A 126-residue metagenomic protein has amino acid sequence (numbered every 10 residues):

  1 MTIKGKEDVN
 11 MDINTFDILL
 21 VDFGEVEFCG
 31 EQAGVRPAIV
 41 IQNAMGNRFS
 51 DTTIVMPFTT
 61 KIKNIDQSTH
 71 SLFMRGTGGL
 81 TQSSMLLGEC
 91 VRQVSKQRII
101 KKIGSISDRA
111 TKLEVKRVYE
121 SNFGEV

Functional and structural regions predicted by a protein language model:
T2-I3, E7, M11, G76-V126: C-terminal terminal-subdomain/extension
G24-F28: Short, charged beta-turn/beta-strand-edge "cap" motif at the junction between a beta-strand and an adjacent loop
G30-V35, V40-G76: Compact nucleic-acid interaction/catalytic patches
